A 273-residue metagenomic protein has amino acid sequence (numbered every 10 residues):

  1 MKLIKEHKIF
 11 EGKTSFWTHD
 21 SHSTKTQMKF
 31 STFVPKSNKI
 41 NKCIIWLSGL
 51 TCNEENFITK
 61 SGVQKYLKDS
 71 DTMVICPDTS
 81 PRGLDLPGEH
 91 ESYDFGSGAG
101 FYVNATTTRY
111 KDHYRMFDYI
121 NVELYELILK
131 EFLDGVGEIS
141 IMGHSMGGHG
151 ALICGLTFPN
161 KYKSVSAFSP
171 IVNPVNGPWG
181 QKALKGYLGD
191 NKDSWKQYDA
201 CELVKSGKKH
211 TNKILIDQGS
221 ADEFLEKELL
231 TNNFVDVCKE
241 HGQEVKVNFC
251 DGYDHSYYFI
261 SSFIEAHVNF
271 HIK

Functional and structural regions predicted by a protein language model:
M1-K273: Non-catalytic cap/lid and distal C-terminal segments of serine-dependent acyl enzymes
